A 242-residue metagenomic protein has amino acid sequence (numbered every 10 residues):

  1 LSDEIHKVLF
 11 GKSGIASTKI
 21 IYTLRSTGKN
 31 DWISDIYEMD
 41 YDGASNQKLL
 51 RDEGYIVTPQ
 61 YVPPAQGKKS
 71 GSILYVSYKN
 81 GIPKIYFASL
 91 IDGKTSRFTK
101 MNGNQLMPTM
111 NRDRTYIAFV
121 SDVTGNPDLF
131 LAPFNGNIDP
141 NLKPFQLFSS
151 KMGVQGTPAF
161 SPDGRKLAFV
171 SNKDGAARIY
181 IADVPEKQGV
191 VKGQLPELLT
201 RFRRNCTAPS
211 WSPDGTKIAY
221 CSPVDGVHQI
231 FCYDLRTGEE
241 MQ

Functional and structural regions predicted by a protein language model:
L1-Y41, K48: C-terminal/domain-edge helix-coil "capping" segments
K12-A16, P63-K69, R112-D113, P162-D163 (+1 more regions): Residue-level detector of Asp-centered blade-edge/turn motifs that repeat once per structural unit in beta-propeller
I20, I73-L74, R114-A118, G164-A168 (+1 more regions): Hydrophobic beta-strand positions that form the internal "hydrophobic ladder" of WD40/Gbeta-like beta-propeller blades
R25-S34, R51-G54, V76-I85, K100-N104 (+5 more regions): A flexible loop/linker signature enriched in serine peptidases of the S9 family
D40-V57, S89-L106, A132-G156, A182-N205 (+1 more regions): Multi-bladed beta-propeller domains
A44-Q47, V57, G71, P83 (+9 more regions): Glycine-centered loop/turn positions within well-structured domains that cap or flank conserved ligand/cofactor-binding
Q47-S89: Leucine-rich, hydrophobic repeat-scaffold detector
Q60, T109, A159, S210-S212: Conserved beta-strand position repeated across blades of beta-propeller domains
